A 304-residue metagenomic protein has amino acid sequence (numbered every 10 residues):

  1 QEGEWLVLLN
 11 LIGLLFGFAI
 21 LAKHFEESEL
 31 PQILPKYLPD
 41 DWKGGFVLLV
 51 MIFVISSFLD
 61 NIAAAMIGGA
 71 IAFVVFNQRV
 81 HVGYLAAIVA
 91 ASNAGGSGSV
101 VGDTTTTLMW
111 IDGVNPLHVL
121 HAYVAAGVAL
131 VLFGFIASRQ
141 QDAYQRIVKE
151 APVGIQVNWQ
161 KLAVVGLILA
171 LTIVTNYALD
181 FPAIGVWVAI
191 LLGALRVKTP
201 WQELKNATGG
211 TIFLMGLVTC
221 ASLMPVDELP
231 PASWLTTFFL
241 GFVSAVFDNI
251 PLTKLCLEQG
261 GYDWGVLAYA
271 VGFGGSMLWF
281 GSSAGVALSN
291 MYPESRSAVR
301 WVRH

Functional and structural regions predicted by a protein language model:
Q1-G3, A19-K36, F53-I67, S222-P231 (+1 more regions): Transmembrane alpha-helix boundary signature
Q1-L11, N115-A125, G154-Q160, V174-G185 (+3 more regions): Interfacial loop-to-helix junctions that mark the boundaries of transmembrane helices in multi-pass membrane
L8-L11, Y37-V50, F76-A86, Q160-V164 (+2 more regions): Membrane-interfacial loop-to-helix junctions in multi-pass transporters
F18-K23, M51-A63, A90-S99, A125-G134 (+1 more regions): Helix-loop-helix module between adjacent transmembrane segments
A19-P35, A70-N77, F135-I147, L191-E203 (+1 more regions): C-terminal ends of transmembrane helices
S28-P31, G44, L48, V165-Y262: Transmembrane helical segments that form the transport core of multi-pass membrane transport proteins
F46-S97, L108-D112, K254-Y269, P293-V302: Hydrophobic transmembrane alpha-helices that form the pore/transport pathway of multi-pass ion and small-solute
Q78-V82, A86, G98-S99, L108-M109 (+2 more regions): Juxtamembrane and boundary regions of transmembrane helices in multi-pass small-molecule transporters and channels
